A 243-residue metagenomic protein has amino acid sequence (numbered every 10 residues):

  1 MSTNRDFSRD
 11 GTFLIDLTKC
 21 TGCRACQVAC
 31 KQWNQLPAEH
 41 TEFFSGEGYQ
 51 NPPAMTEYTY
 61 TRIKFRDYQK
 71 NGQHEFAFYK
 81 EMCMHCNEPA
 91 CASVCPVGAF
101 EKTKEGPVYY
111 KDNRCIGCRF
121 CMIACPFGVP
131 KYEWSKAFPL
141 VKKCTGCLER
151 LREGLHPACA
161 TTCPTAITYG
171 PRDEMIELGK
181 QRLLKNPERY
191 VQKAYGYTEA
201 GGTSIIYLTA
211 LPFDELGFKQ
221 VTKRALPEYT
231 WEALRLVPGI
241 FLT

Functional and structural regions predicted by a protein language model:
M1-T243: Non-ligating segments of multi-cofactor redox enzymes
